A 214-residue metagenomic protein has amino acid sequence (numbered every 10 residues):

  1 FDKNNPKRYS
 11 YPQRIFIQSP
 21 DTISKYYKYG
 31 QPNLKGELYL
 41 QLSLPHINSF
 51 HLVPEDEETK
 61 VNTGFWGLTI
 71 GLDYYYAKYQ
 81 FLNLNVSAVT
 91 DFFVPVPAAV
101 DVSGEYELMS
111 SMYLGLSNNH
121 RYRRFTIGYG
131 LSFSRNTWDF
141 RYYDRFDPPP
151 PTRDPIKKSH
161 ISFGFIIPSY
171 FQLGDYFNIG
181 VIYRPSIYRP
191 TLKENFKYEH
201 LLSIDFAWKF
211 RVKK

Functional and structural regions predicted by a protein language model:
D2-F16, T22, K197-K214: Outer-membrane beta-barrel "beta-signal"
K28-H51: Transmembrane beta-strand segments of Gram-negative outer membrane beta-barrel proteins
P32-G36, N62-L68, L108-M112, R121 (+2 more regions): Residues that define the transmembrane beta-barrel architecture of outer-membrane proteins
L42-F50, V86-F92, Y122-R124, L131-T137 (+2 more regions): Transmembrane beta-strands of outer-membrane beta-barrel pores
F50-E58, V94-D101, D139-D147, T191-Y198: Outer-membrane beta-barrel translocator domains and adjoining extracellular loop/strand segments of Gram-negative
E58-G115: Glycine- and aromatic-enriched membrane insertion/assembly motifs of diderm outer-membrane and organelle channel
T69-Y75, S117-R121, I166-Q172, A207-K209: Transmembrane beta-barrel domains of outer membrane proteins
K78-L84, R124-I127, F171-V181, F210-K214: Repeated loop/turn-to-beta-strand initiation elements of outer-membrane beta-barrel proteins
